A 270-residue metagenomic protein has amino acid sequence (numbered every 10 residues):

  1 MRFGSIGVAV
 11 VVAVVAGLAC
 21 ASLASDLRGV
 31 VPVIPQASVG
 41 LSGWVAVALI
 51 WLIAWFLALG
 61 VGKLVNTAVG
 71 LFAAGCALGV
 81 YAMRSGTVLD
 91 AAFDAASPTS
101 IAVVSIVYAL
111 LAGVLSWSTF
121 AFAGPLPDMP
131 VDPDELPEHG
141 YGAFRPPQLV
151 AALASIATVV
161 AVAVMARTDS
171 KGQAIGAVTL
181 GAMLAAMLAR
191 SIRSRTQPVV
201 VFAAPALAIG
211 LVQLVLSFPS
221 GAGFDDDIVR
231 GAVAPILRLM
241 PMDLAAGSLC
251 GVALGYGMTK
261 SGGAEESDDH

Functional and structural regions predicted by a protein language model:
M1-A54, C250, D269: N-terminal signal-anchor module of multipass membrane proteins
R2, W55-A73, S170, L188-A203: Membrane-helix interface "capping/anchor" motifs
C20-V31, V80-A92, G172, L214-D226: Membrane-helix interface motif
A46-L57, V104-L126, A182-M183, D243-T259: Hydrophobic cores of alpha-helical transmembrane segments in multi-pass inner/ER membrane proteins, independent
L52, G176-M187, A203-A206: Hydrophobic alpha-helical segments embedded in the membrane of multi-pass proteins
W55-Y141: Membrane-interface helix-loop-helix junctions at boundaries between adjacent transmembrane segments
A96-V104, L188-H270: C-terminal transmembrane helix-loop-helix hairpin of multi-pass membrane proteins
E135-A161: Membrane-water interface at loop-to-transmembrane-helix junctions
